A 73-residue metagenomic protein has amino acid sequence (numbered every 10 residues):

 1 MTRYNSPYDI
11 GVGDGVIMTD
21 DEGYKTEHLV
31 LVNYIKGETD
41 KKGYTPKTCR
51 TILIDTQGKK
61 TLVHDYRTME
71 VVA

Functional and structural regions predicted by a protein language model:
M1-T2, K25-E27, K60: Tryptophan-centered short beta-strand motifs
M1-V12: Mixed-charge, Lys/Arg-rich low-complexity intrinsically disordered regions
D21-E22: Short, surface-exposed secondary-structure boundary micro-motifs
K25-T39: Short beta-strand-centered aromatic/proline hotspots
G37-L53: Short, solvent-exposed secondary-structure boundary/capping segments
T48-A73: Intrinsically disordered, low-complexity, charged/polar segments
